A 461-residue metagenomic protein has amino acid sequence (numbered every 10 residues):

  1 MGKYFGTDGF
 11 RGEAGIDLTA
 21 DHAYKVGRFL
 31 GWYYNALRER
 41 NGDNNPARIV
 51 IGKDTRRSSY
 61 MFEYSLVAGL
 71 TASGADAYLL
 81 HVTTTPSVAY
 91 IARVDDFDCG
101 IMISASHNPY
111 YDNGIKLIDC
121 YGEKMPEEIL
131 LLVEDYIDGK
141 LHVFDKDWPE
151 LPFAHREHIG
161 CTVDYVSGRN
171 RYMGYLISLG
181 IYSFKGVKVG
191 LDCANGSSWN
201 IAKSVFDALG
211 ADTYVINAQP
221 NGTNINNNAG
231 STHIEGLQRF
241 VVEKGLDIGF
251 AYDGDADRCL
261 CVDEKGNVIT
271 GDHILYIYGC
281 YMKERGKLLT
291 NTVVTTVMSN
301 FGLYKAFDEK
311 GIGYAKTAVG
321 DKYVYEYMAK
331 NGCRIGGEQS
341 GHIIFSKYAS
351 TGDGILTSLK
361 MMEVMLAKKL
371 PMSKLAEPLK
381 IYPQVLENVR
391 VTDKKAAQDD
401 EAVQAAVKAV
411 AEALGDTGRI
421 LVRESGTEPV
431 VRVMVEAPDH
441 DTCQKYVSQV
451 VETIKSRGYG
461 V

Functional and structural regions predicted by a protein language model:
M1-A68, A72-S73, T162-G186, K395-A396: An N-terminal, well-structured beta->alpha segment
D8, I51, V88, I101 (+11 more regions): Buried hydrophobic positions in well-ordered alpha/beta secondary-structure cores of metabolic enzymes
E13, N113-V242: Gly/Ser/Thr-enriched, mixed-charge loops and adjacent short helices that form phosphate/oxyanion-binding elements
A36, R40, R48-D112, S204-V262: N-terminal small/polar loop signature for handling phosphorylated ligands or for N-terminal nucleophile
D43-D54, K188-G190, N291-V297, R432-M434: Short glycine-rich phosphate-binding loop at a beta-alpha junction
L80, L131-M173, S178, E264-G337 (+1 more regions): Proline/glycine-rich low-complexity loops and linkers
P126, V215, N267-G286, G354-V364 (+1 more regions): Gly/Ser/Thr-rich active-site loops/lids in small-molecule metabolic enzymes that frequently grip phosphoryl groups
I248, R285-V461: Phosphate-binding and adjacent anionic-ligand microenvironments
